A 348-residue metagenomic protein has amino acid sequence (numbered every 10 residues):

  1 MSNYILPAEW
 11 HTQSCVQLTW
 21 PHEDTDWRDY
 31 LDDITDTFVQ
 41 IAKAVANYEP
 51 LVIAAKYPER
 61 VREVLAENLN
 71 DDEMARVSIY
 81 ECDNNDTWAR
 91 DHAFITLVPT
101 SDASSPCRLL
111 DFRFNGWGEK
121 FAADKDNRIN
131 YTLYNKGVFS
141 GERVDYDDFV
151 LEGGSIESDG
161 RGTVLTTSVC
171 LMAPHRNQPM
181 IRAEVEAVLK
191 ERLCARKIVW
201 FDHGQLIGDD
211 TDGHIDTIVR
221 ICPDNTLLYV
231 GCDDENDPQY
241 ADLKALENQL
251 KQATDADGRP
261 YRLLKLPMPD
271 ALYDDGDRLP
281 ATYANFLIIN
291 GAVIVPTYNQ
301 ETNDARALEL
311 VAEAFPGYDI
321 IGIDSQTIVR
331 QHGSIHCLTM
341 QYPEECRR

Functional and structural regions predicted by a protein language model:
M1-R348: The feature marks the mature, well-folded catalytic cores of soluble enzymes
